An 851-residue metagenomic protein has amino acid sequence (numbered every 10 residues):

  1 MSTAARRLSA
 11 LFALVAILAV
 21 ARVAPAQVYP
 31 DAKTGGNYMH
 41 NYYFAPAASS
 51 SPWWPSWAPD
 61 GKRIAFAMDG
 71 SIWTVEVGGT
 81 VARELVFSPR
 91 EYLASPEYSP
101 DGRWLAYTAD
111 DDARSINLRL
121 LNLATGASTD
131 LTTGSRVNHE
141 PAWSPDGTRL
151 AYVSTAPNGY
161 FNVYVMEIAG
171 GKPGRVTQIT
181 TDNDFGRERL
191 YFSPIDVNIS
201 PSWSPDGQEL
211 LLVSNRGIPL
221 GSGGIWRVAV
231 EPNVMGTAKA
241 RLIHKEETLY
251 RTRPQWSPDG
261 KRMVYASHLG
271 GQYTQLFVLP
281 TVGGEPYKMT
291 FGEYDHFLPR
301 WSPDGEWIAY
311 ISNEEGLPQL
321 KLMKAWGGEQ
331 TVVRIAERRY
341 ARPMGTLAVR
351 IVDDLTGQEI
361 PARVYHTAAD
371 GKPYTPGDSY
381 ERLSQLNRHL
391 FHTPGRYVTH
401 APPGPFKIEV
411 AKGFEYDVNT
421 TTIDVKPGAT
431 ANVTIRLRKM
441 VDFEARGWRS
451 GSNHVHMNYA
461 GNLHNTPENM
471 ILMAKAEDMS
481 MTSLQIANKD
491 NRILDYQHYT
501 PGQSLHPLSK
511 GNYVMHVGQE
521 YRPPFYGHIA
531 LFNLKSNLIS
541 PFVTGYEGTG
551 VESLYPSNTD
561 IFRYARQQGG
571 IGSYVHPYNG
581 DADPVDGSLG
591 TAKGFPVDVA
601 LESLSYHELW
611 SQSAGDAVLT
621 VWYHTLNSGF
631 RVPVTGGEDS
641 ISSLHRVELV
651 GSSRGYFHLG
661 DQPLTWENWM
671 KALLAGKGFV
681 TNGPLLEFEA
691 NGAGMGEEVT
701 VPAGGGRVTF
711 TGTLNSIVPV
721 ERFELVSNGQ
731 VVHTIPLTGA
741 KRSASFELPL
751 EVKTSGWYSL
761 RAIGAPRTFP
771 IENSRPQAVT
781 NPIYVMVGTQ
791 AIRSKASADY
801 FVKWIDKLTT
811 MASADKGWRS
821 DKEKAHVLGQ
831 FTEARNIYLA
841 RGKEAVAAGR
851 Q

Functional and structural regions predicted by a protein language model:
M1-R6: N-terminal secretory signal peptides that target proteins for export/translocation
S9-A21: Bacterial N-terminal signal peptides
A26-T346, L355: Sequence signature of WD/YWTD-type beta-propeller architectures
N158, L220, G271, E315 (+6 more regions): Short, solvent-exposed loop/turn segments at the edges of secondary structure
A266, L279, M323, T367 (+11 more regions): Generic beta-strand/beta-sheet core signal
D354-K372, Y380-F391, G395-R396, P405 (+6 more regions): C-terminal functional module detector
A401, A431-Y459: Replace "His-x-His-based motif
R446-V634, E638, S643-H645, W666: Catalytic cores of extracellular degradative/oxidative enzymes
